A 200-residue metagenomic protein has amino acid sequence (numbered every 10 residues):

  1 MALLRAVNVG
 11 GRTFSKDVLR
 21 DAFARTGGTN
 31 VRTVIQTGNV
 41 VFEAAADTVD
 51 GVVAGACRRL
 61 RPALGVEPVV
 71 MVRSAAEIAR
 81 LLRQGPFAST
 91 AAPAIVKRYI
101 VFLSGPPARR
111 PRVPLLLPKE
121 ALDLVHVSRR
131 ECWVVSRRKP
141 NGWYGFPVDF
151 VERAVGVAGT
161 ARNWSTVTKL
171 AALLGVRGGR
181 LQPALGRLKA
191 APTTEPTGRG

Functional and structural regions predicted by a protein language model:
M1-T37, V41-P196: Surface-exposed, charge/polar-rich loops and edge strands
